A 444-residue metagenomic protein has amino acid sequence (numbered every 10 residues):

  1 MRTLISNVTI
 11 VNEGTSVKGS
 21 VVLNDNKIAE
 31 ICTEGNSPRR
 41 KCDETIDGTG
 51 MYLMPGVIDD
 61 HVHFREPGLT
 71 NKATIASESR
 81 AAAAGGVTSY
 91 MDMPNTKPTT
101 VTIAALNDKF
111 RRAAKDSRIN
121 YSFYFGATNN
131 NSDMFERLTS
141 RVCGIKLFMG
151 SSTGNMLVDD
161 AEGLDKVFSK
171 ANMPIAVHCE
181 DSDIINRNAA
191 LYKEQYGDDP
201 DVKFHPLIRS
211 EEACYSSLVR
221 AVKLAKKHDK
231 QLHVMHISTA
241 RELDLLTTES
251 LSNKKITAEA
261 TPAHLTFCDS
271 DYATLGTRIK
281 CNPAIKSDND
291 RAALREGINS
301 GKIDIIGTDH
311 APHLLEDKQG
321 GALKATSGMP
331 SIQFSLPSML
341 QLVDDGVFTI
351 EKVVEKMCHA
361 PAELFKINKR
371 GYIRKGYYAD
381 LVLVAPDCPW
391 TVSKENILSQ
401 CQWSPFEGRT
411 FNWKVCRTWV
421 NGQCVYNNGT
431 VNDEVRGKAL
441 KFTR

Functional and structural regions predicted by a protein language model:
M1-R39: N-terminal metal-binding scaffold of metallo-dependent hydrolase/deaminase domains
V8, G321, K375-K441: C-terminal cap of metal-dependent C-N hydrolases
V8, V21, N26, G50 (+15 more regions): Divalent metal-coordination and catalytic microenvironments
N36-L53: Active-site metal-binding motif and surrounding structural segment of the metallo-beta-lactamase
T49-D116: Metal-associated gating/positioning segment near the N- to mid-region
H63-K72, T88-I103, F123-S132, F148-D159 (+4 more regions): Divalent metal-binding segments
S132-F148, T153-I306: Histidine/acidic residue-rich metal-binding segments in metalloenzymes
D199-V219, L224-D229, R278, N299-I306 (+1 more regions): His/Asp/Glu-enriched, well-ordered alpha-helical/loop segment that forms or immediately abuts the divalent-metal
